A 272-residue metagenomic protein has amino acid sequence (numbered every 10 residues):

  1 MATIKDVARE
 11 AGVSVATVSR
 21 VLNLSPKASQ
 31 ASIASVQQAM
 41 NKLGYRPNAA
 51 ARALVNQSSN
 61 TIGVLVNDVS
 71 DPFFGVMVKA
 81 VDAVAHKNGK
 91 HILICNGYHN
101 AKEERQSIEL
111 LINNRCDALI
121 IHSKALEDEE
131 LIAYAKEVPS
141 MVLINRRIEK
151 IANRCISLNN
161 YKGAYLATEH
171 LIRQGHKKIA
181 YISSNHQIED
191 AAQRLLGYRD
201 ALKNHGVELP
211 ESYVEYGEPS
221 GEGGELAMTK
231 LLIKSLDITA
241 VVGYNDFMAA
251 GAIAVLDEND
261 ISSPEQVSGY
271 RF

Functional and structural regions predicted by a protein language model:
M1, K42, A83-N88, Q106-I112 (+2 more regions): Bacterial carbohydrate/catabolite-sensing allosteric modules
M1-N60: N-terminal helix-turn-helix DNA-binding module of bacterial transcription factors
V15-T17, L54-S70, K124, H170 (+1 more regions): Short beta-strand segments enriched in small/hydrophobic residues
K42-N48, K102, H122-K124, I253: Short gly/ser/thr-rich secondary-structure transition/capping motifs
R46-L110, N114-A118, L196: Amphipathic helical "hinge" segments at domain boundaries
Y98-A101, H122-E127, F247: Short beta->alpha connector loops
A118-D128, L143-A152: Acidic, Gly/Pro-rich loop/turn segments at junctions of secondary structure
